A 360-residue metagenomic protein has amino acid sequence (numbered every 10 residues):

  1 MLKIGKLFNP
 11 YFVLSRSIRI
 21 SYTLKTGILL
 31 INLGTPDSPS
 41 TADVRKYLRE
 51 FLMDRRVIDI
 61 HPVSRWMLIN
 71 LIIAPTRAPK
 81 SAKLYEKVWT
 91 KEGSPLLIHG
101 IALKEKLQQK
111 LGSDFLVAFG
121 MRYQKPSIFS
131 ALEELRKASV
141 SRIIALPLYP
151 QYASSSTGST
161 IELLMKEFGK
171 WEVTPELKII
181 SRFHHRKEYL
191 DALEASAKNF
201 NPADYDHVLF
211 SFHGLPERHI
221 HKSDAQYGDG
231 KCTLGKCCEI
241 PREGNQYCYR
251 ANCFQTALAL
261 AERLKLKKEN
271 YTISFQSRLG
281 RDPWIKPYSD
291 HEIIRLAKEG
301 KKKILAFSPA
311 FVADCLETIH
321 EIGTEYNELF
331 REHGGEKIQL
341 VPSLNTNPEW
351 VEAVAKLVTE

Functional and structural regions predicted by a protein language model:
M1-Y22: N-terminal mitochondrial targeting presequence
I18-E360: Active-site-proximal alpha-helix that buttresses catalytic centers in soluble enzyme cores
